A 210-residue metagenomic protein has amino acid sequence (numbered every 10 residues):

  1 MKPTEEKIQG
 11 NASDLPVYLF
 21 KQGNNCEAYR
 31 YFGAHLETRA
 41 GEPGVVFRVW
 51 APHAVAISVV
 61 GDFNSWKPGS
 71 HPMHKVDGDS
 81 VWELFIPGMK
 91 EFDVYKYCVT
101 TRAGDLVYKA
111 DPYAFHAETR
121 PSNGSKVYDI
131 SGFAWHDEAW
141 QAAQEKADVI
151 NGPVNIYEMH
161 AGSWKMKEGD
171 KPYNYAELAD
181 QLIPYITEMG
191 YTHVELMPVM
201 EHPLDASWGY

Functional and structural regions predicted by a protein language model:
M1-E42, V76-E158, S163-D170, E177: The feature marks proteins involved in alpha-glucan
P43-R48: Structural beta-strand segments of beta-rich domains
V49, Y97, M159, I186 (+1 more regions): Conserved, mostly hydrophobic/aromatic
W50-I57: Short proline/glycine-enriched turn/loop motifs at strand-loop junctions of beta-rich domains
I57-V59, Y95: Short beta-strand elements bearing conserved aromatic residues within extracellular beta-rich modules
D62-K67, R102: Change "in extracellular beta-sheet-rich domains … of secreted and cell-surface proteins" to "in beta-sheet-rich domains
G69-V76: Short, surface-exposed loop motifs enriched in S/T, G, D/E and P with embedded aromatic residues
G169, Y173, Y185-Y210: Aromatic-lined carbohydrate-binding/catalytic grooves of carbohydrate-active enzymes
